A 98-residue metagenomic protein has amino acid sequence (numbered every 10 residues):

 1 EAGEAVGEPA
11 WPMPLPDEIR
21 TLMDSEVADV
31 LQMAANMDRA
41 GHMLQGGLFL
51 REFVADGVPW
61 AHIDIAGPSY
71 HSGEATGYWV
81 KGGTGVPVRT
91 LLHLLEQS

Functional and structural regions predicted by a protein language model:
E1-S98: A generic structural signal for tightly packed, nonpolar segments enriched in small/aliphatic residues
